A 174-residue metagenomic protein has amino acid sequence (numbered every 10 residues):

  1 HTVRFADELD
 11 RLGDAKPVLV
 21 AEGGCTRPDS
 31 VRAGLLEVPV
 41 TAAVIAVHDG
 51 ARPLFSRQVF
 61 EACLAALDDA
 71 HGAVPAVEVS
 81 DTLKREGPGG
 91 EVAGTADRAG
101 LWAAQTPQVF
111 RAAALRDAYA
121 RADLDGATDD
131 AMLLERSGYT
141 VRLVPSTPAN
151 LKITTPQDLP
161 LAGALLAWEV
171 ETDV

Functional and structural regions predicted by a protein language model:
H1-A42: Conserved N-terminal catalytic core of the sugar/cofactor nucleotidyltransferase
F5-L9, C63, L83, A162: Hydrophobic packing residues within well-ordered alpha-helices of enzyme cores
V18-A21, W102, R142, L151-K152: Structural signal for short hydrophobic segments within the conserved structured cores of catalytic domains across
A21-D29, A33, Q105, D125-D129 (+1 more regions): Residues at secondary-structure transition points
G34, H48-D49, E78, R111 (+1 more regions): Residue-level signal for inorganic ion chemistry
T41-R52: Short beta-strand-to-loop acidic/aromatic patch adjacent to the donor-nucleotide binding site
F55-V144, V174: Conserved core of the sugar-phosphate nucleotidyltransferase
D129-A131, P148-A149, D158-V174: SAM-dependent methyltransferases
